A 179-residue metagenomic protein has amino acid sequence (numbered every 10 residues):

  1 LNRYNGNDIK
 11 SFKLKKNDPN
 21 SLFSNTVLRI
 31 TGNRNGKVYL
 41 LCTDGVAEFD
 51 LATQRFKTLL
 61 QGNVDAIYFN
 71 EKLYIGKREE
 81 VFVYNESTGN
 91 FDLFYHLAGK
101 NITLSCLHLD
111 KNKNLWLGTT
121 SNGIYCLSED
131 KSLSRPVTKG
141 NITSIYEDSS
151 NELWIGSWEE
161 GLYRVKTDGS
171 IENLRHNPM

Functional and structural regions predicted by a protein language model:
L1-M179: Carboxylate-rich, polar loop motifs that coordinate divalent cations or form catalytic acidic clusters
